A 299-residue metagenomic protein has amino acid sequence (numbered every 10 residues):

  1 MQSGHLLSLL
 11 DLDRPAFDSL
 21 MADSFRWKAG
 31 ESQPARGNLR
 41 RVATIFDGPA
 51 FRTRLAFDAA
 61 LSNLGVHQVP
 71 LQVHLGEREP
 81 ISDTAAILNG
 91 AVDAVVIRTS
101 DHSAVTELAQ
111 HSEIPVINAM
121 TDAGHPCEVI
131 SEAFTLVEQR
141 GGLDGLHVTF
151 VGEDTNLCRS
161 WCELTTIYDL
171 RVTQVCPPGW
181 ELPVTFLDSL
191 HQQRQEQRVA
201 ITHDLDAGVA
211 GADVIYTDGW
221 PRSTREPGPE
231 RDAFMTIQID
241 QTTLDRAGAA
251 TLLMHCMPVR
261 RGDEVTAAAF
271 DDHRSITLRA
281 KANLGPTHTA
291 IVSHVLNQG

Functional and structural regions predicted by a protein language model:
M1-T53, G124: Positively charged, low-complexity intrinsically disordered leader regions
A35-V137, R261: Phosphate/diphosphate ligand-binding glycine-rich loop within oxidoreductases
R36-V42, D144-L146, A250: Phosphate-coordination loops involved in phosphoryl transfer and adenosine-cofactor binding
D47-S62, G141-T217: Glycine-rich phosphate/diphosphate-binding loop of Rossmann-like nucleotide-binding domains
A104-T121, P227-G248, H273-R274: A short, gly/pro- and small-residue-rich
H191-A268: Rossmann-like adenosine-cofactor binding region
A250-T251, C256-G299: Adenosine-phosphate binding glycine-rich loop
